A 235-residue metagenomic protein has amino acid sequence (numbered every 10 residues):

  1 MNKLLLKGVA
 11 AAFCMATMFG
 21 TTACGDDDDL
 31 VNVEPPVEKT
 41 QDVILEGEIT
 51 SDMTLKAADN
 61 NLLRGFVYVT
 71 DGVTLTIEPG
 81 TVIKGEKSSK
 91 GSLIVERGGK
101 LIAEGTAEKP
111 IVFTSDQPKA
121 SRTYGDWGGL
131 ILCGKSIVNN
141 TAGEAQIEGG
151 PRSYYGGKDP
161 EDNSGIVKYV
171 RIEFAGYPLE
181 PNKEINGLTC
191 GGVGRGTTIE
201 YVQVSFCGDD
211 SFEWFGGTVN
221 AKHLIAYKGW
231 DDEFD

Functional and structural regions predicted by a protein language model:
M1-A10: Bacterial N-terminal signal peptides that target proteins for export
A11-A12, A16: Repetitive helical segments and hydrophobic/amphipathic motifs
F19-A23: C-terminal motif of bacterial Sec signal peptides marking the signal peptidase cleavage site
G25-D235: Beta-strand/loop edge motif enriched in small/polar residues
